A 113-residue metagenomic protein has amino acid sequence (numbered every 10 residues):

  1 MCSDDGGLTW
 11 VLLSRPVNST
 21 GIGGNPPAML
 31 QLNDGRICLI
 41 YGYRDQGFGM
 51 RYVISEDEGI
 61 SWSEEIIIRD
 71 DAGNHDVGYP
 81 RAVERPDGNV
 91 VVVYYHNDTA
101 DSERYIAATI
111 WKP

Functional and structural regions predicted by a protein language model:
M1-P113: Asp-box/BNR beta-propeller blade signature and adjacent active/binding-site loops in extracellular glycan-interacting
